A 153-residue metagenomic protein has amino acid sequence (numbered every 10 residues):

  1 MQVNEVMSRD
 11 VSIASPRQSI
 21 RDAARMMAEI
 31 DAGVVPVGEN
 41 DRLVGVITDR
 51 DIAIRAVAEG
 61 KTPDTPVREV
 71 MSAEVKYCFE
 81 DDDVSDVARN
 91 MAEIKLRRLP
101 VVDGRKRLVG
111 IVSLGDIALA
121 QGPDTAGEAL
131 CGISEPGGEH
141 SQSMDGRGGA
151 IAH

Functional and structural regions predicted by a protein language model:
M1-V11, T65-V75: Bateman (tandem CBS) regulatory domains
Q2-V3, M7, V11-V35, N40-V44: A positional/architectural concept
N4, S12, R21, A53-I54 (+2 more regions): Nucleotide phosphate-binding site architecture
V6, M27, V35, D41 (+5 more regions): Terminal peptide-recognition signature
I13-D31, C78-K95, V102-D103, Q121: The conserved cystathionine-beta-synthase
A32, P36, L43-A58, L96 (+2 more regions): Short beta->alpha transition motifs characteristic of CBS
R107-V109, L114-H153: Cytosolic regulatory modules rich in charged/polar residues
